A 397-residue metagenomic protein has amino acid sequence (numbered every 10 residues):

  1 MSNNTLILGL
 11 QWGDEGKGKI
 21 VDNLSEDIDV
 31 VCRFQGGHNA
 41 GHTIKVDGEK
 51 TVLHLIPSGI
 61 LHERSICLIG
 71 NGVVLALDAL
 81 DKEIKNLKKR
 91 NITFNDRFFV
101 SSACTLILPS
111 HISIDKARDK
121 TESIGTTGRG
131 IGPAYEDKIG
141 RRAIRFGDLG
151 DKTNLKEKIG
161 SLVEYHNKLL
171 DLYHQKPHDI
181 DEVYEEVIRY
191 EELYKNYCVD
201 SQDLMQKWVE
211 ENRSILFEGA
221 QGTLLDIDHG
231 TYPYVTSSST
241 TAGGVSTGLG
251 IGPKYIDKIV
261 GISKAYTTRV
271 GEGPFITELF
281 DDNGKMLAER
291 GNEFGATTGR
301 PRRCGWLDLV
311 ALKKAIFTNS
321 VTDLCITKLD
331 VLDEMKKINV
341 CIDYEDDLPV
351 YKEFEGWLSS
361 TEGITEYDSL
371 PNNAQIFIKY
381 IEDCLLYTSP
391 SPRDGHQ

Functional and structural regions predicted by a protein language model:
S2-C384: TRNA-recognition modules of translation machinery and tRNA-sensing kinases, especially anticodon-binding
Y387-H396: Conserved small/polar residues in nucleotide/adenosyl-binding loops
